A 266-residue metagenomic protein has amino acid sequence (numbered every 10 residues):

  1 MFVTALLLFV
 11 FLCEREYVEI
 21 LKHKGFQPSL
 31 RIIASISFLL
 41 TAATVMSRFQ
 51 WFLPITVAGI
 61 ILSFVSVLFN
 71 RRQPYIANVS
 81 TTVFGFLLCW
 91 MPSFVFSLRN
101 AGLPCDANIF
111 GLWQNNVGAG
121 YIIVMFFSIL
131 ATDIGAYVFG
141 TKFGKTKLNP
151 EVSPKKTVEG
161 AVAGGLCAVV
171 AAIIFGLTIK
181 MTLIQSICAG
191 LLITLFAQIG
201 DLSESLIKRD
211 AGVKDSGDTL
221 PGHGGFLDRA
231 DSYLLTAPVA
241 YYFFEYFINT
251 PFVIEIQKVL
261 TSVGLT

Functional and structural regions predicted by a protein language model:
M1-L191, G264: Membrane-embedded alpha-helical bundles of polytopic integral membrane proteins
L12, T194, K214: Residue-level signal for short amphipathic helical patches enriched in basic/charged and nearby hydrophobic residues
Y137-G140, K208, T236: Generic transmembrane alpha-helix signature in multi-pass membrane proteins, especially transporters/channels
K142-F143, I207-G217: Juxtamembrane helix-loop transition segments at the membrane interface in multi-pass membrane proteins
G212-G217, P221-T266: C-terminal membrane module of polytopic membrane proteins
